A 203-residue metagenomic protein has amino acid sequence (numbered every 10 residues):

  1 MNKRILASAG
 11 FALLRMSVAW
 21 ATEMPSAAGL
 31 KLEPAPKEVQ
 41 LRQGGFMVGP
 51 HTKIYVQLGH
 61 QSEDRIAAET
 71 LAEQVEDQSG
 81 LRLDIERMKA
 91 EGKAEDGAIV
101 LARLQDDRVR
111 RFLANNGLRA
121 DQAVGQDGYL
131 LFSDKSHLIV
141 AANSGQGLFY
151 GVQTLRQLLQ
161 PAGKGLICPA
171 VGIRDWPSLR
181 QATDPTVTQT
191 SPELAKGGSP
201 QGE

Functional and structural regions predicted by a protein language model:
M1-A9: Bacterial N-terminal signal peptides that target proteins for export
R4, A68, T154, G198-S199: Composition- and surface-driven signal marking solvent-exposed, interaction-prone regions in large proteins
S8-S17: Bacterial N-terminal signal peptides
T22-L179: Contiguous, structured surface segment used for ligand recognition
S178-E203: Substrate-binding cleft of carbohydrate-active enzyme catalytic domains
